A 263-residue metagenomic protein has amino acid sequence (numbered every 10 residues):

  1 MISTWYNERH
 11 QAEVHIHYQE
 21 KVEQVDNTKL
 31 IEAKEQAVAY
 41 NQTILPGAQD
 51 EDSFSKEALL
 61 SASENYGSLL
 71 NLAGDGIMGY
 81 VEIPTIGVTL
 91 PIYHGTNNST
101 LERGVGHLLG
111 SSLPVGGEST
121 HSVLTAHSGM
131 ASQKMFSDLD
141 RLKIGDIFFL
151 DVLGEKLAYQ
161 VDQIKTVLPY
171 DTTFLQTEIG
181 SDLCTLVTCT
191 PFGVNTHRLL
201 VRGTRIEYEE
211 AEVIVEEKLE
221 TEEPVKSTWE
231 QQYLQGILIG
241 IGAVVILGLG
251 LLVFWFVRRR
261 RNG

Functional and structural regions predicted by a protein language model:
M1-Y233, F254: Solvent-exposed, non-transmembrane regions of membrane-associated and secreted proteins
E220-G263: C-terminal single-pass membrane-anchor helix
